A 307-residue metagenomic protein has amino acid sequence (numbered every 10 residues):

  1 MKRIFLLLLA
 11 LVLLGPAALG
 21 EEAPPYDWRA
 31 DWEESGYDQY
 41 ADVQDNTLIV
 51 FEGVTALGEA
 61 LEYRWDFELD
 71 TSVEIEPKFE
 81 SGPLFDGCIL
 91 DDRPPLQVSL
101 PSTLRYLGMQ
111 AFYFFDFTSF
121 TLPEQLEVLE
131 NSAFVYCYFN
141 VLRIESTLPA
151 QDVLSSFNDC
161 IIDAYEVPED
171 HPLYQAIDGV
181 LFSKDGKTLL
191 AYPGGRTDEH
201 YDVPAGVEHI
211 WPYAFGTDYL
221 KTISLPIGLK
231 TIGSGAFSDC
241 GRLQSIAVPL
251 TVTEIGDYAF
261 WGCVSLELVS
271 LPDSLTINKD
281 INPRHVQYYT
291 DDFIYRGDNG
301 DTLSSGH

Functional and structural regions predicted by a protein language model:
M1-I4, L8: Positively charged n-region of N-terminal signal peptides that target proteins for export
L14-P25: Sec-dependent signal peptide cleavage junction
L19, D42-G58, E62-G82, L90-Y106 (+9 more regions): Structural signature of tandem-repeat unit edges
A23-V43, Q175: The feature captures the LRR N-terminal capping module
L61, A111-F112, P283: Short coil/turn segments at secondary-structure boundaries
S155-N158, N282-R284: A structural signal for leucine-rich repeat
